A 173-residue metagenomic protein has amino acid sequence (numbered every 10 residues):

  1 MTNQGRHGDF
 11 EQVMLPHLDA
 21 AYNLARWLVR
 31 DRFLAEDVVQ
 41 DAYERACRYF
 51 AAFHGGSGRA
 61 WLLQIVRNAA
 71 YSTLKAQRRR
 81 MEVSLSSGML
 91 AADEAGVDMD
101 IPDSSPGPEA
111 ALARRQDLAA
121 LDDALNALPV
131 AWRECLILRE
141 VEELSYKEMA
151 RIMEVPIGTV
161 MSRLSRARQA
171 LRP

Functional and structural regions predicted by a protein language model:
M1-N23, W27, F33-V39, C47: A short, charge-rich alpha-helical start-of-domain segment used by transcription regulators
L18, Y22, Y43, P129 (+2 more regions): C-terminal flanking helix
A21, A25, L62, V66-L74: Hydrophobic-face residues of short alpha-helical interaction/recognition segments
D37-E44, R48, G56-N68: Structural recognition of an alpha-helix C-terminal capping motif at a helix-to-coil junction
R67-S86, R114: Arg/Lys-rich amphipathic alpha helix in sigma70-family domain 2
A91-D123: Acidic, proline/glycine-rich intrinsically disordered inter-domain spacer in sigma factors
C135-R139: A short pre-motif secondary-structure segment
V141, Y146-K147, M153-P173: DNA-recognition helix of helix-turn-helix
